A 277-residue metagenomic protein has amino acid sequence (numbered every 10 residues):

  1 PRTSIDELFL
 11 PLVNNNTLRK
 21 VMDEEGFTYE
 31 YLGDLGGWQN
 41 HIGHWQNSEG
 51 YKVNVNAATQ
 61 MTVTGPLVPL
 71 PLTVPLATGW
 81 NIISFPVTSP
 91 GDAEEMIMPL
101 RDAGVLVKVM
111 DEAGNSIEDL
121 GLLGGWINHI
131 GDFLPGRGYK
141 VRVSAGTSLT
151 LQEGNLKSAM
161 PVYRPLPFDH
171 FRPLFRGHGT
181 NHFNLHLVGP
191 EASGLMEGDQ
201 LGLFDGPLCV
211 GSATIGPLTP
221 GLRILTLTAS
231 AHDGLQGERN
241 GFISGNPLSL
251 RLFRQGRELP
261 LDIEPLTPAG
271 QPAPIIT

Functional and structural regions predicted by a protein language model:
P1-T277: N-terminal exported-region signature
